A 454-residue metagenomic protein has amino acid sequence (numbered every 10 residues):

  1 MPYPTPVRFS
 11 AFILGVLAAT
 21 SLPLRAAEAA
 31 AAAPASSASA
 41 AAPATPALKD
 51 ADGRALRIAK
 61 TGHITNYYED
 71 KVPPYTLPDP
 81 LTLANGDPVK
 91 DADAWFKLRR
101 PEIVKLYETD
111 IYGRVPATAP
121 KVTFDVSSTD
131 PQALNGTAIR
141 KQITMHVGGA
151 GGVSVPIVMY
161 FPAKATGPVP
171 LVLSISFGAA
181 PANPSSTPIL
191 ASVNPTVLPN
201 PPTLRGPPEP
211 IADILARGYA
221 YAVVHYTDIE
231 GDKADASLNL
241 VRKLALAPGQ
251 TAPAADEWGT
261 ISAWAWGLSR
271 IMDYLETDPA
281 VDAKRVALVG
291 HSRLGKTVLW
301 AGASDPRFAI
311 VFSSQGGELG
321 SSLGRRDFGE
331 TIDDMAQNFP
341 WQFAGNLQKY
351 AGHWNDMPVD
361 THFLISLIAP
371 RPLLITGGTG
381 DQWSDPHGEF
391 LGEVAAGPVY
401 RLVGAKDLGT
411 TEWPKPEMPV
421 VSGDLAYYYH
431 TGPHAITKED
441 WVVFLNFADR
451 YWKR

Functional and structural regions predicted by a protein language model:
S10-S21: Bacterial N-terminal signal peptides
A27-R114: N-terminal pre-domain segments of enzymes
P156-M159, G167-F177: Short beta-strand element of the alpha/beta-hydrolase
L173-A280, G317-R326: Cap/lid segment of the alpha/beta-hydrolase catalytic domain
L198-P199, S269-T331, M335, Q342 (+1 more regions): Primarily recognizes the serine-hydrolase "nucleophile elbow" in alpha/beta-hydrolase and SGNH/GDSL folds
V241-A247, S313-L364, E389-E412: Mobile cap/lid helix-loop segments that gate and shape the active-site cleft of serine hydrolases
A369-P386, H430-G432: Conserved strand-to-loop "acid loop" that flanks and positions the catalytic carboxylate
E393-R454: C-terminal catalytic histidine-bearing segment of alpha/beta-hydrolase fold enzymes
